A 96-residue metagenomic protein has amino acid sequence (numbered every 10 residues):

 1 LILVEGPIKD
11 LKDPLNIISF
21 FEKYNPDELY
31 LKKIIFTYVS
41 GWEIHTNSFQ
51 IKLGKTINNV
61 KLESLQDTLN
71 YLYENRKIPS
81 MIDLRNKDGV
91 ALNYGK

Functional and structural regions predicted by a protein language model:
L1-K96: Charged, solvent-exposed interaction patches on well-folded alpha/beta domains that mediate macromolecular contacts
